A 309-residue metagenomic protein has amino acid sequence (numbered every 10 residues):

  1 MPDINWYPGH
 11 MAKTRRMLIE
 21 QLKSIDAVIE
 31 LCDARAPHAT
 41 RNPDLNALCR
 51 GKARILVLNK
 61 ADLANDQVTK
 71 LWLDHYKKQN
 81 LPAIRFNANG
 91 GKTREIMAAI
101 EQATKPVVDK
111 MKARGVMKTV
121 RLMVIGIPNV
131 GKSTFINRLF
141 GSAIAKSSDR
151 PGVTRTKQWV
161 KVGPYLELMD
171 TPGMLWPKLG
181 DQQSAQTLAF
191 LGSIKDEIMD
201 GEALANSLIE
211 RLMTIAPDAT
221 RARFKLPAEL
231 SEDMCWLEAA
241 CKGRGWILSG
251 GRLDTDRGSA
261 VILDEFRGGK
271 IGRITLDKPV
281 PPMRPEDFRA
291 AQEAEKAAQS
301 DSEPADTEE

Functional and structural regions predicted by a protein language model:
M1-A27, R35-D44, L48-R54, A61 (+3 more regions): Helix-rich effector regions associated with P-loop NTPase G domains
E30: Redox-cofactor binding/interface segments in oxidoreductases and associated redox assembly factors
I55, D62-I125, I144, W246: Canonical P-loop GTPase G-domain recognition
K92, G131, E167: Short phosphate-engaging motifs
E95, A99, T134, S207 (+1 more regions): Alpha-helical scaffold segments in soluble metabolic enzymes
G115-M117, L139, V160-K161: Solvent-exposed alpha-helices and their adjacent loops that cap or buttress functional pockets in soluble metabolic
R121-S147, T171: Glycine-rich phosphate-binding P-loop
